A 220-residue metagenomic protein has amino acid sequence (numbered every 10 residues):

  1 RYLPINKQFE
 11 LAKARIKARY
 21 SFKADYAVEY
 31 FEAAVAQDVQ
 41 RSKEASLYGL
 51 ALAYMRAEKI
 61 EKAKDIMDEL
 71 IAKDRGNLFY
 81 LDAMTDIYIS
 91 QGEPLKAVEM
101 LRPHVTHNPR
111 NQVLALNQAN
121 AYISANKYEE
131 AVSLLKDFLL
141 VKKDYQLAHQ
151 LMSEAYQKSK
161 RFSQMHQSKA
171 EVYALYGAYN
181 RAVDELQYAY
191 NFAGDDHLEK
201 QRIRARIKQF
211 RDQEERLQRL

Functional and structural regions predicted by a protein language model:
R1-R102, A178, G194-D195, E199 (+2 more regions): Extracytoplasmic and endomembrane cell-envelope/extracellular-matrix remodeling and assembly machinery
Y30, I66, M100, L134 (+3 more regions): Alpha-helical solenoid repeat scaffolds, predominantly canonical TPR units
A34, L70, P103-H104, D137-F138 (+3 more regions): Canonical positions in the second alpha-helix
K62, K96, E130, R181-D184 (+1 more regions): Extracytoplasmic/secreted proteins, especially bacterial periplasmic and envelope-associated proteins
K73, H107, V141, K158 (+2 more regions): Structural marker of alpha-solenoid helical repeat scaffolds
L78, D82-S159, S163: Alpha-helical adaptor scaffolds
L140, Q167-D195, K208: TPR/TPR-like (Sel1-like) alpha-helical repeat modules
